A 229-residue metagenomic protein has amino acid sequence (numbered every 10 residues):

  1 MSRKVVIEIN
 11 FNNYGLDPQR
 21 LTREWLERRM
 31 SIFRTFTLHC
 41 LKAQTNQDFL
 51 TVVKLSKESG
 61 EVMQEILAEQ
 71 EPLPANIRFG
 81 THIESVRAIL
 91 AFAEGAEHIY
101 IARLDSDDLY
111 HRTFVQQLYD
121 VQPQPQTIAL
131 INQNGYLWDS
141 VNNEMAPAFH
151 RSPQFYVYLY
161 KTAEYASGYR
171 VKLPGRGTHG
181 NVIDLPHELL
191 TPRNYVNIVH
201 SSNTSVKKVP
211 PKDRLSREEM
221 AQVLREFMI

Functional and structural regions predicted by a protein language model:
M1-V6, E97: A short, charged/proline- and glycine-enriched loop that marks the coil->beta-strand transition at the N-terminal
S2, L159-I229: C-terminal catalytic/acceptor-binding lobe
V5, K42-V52, P74-N76: Short loop->beta transition adjacent to catalytic acidic/histidine clusters or analogous donor-positioning motifs
V6, V52-K54, R103, A129-N132: A structural signal for short, well-ordered beta-strand segments and their strand-loop junctions that often border
V6-L16, S56, Q133, V199-H200: Short loop/turn segments at strand-loop or loop-helix junctions that form parts of catalytic or ligand-binding pockets
G15-E24, R28-M30, V53-R103: Active-site-proximal specificity loops/subdomain of glycosyltransferases
E24-R29, T35-D48: Short, acidic, metal-binding catalytic loop of nucleotide-sugar glycosyltransferases
V86-E94, A102, L109-P186: Conserved catalytic core of nucleotide-sugar-dependent glycosyltransferases
